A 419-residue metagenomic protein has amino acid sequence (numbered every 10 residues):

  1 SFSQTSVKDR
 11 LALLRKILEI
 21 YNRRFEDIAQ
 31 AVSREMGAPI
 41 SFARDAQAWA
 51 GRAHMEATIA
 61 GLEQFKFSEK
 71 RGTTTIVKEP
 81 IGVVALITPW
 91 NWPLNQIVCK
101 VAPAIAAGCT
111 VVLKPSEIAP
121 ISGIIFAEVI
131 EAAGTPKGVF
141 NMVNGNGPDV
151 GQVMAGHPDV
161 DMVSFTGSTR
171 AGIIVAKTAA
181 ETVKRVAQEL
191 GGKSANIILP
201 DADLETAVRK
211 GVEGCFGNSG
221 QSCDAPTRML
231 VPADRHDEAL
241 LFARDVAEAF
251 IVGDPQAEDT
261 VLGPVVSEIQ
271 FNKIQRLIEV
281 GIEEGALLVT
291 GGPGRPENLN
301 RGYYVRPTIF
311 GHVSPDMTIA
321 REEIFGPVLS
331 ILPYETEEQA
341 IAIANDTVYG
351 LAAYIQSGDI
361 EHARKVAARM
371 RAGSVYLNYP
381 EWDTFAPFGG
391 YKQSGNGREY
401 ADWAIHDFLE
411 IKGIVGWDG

Functional and structural regions predicted by a protein language model:
V7, F25, L204, H236 (+2 more regions): Residues at or immediately preceding the N-termini of alpha-helices
D9, L13, C99-A102, A107-I118 (+7 more regions): Short loop-to-beta-strand entry elements in the cores of soluble alpha/beta enzymes
R15-E26, I40-Q64: Long amphipathic alpha-helix in the N-terminal Rossmann-like dinucleotide-binding domain of NAD(P)-dependent
A31-S41, S68-T73, G191, A257-L262: Short linear capping/connector segments at secondary-structure termini
K66-T206, Y334: Rossmann-like NAD(P) dinucleotide-binding subdomain of oxidoreductase/dehydrogenase enzymes
V160, I197, I251, I278 (+3 more regions): Conserved C-terminal structural/oligomerization subdomain of aldehyde/semialdehyde dehydrogenase
R170-S314, L377: ALDH superfamily catalytic-core signature
